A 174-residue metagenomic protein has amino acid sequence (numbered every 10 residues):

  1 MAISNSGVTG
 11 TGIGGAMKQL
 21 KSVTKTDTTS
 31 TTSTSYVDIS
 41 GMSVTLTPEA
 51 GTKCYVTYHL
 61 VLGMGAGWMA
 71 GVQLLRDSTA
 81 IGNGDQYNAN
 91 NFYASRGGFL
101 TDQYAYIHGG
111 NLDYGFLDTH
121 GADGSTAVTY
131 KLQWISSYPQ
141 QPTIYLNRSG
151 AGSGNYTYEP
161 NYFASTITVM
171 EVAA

Functional and structural regions predicted by a protein language model:
M1-T28: Glycine-rich, low-complexity segments
A2, G7, S35-D38, F116 (+1 more regions): Residue-level preference for alpha-helix termini and adjacent loops
V8, K18-L20, D38-G41, I81-N83: Local beta-strand/beta-hairpin segments that build beta-sheet-rich folds
T24-T32, T47-A127, K131-A174: Terminal beta-strand-rich extracellular "head" domains that mediate receptor/glycan or other ligand binding
S30-M42: Short, polar loop/linker segments at the starts of domains and inter-domain junctions
